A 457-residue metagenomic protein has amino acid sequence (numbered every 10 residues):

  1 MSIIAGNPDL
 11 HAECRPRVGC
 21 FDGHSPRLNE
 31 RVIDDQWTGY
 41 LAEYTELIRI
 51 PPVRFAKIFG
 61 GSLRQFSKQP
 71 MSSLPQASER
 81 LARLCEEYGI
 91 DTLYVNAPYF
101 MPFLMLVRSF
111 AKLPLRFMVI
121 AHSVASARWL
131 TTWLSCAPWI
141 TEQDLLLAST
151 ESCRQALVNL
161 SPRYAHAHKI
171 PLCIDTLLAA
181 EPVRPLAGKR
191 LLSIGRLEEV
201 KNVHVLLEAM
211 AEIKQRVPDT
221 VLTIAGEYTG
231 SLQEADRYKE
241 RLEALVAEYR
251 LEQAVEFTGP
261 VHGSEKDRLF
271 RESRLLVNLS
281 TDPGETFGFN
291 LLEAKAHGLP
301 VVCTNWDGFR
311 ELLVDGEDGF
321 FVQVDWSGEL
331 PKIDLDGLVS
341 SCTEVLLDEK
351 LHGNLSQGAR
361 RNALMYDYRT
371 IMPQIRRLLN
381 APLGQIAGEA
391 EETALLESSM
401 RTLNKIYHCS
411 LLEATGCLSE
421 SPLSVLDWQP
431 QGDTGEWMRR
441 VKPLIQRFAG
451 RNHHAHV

Functional and structural regions predicted by a protein language model:
V95-M101, A121: Short His-centered aromatic/hydrophobic patch
W129-T131, V158, C173-G188: Acidic anion/phosphate-binding donor-loop and adjacent secondary structure in glycosyltransferase catalytic cores
C136-A137, T141-H166, I174-T176: A short, active-site helix/loop in glycosyltransferases that binds the activated sugar's phosphate group
L147, R184-K201, L207-M210, T223-I224: Conserved donor-binding/catalytic core segment of Leloir-type glycosyltransferases
D236-V261: Nucleotide-activated donor-binding/catalytic signature segment of Leloir-type glycosyltransferases, i.e., the conserved
R271-G284, L299: Acidic donor-binding loop of glycosyltransferase active sites
P300-C303, L313, F320: Short hydrophobic beta-strand element within catalytic cores of glycosyltransferases and related nucleotide-activated
D367-V457: C-terminal amphipathic helix plus adjacent low-complexity, charged tail appended to glycosyltransferase catalytic
